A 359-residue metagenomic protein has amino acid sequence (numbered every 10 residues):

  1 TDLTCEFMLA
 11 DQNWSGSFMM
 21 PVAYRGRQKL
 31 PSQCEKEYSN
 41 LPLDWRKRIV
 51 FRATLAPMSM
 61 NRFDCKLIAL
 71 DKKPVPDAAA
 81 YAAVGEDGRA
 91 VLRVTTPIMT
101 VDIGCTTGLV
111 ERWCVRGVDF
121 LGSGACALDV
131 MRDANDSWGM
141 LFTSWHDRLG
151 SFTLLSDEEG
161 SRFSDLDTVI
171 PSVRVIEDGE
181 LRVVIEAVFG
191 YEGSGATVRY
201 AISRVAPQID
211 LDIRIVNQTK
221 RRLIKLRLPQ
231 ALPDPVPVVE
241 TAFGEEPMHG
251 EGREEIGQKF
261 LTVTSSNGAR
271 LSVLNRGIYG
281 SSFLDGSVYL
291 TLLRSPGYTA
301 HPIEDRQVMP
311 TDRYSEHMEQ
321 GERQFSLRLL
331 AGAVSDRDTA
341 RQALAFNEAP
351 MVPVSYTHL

Functional and structural regions predicted by a protein language model:
T1-I215, E319-G332, A349, Y356: Catalytic and substrate-binding regions of extracellular carbohydrate-active enzymes, especially polysaccharide lyases
T4, R93, R112, S172 (+7 more regions): Generic structural signal for residues positioned in beta-strands
D44-P57, C65, S266-Y356: Beta-strand-rich recognition/accessory modules
D71-K73, G193-G195, R221, D234 (+2 more regions): Residue-level signal for secondary-structure boundary sites
V205-E246, V334-V352: Acidic (Asp/Glu-rich), glycine- and aromatic
N217, A242-P247, G257-K259, Q320-R323 (+1 more regions): Short C-terminal domain-edge/linker segments immediately following a structured domain
L226-F283: Polysaccharide-binding surfaces and accessory modules of carbohydrate-active proteins
